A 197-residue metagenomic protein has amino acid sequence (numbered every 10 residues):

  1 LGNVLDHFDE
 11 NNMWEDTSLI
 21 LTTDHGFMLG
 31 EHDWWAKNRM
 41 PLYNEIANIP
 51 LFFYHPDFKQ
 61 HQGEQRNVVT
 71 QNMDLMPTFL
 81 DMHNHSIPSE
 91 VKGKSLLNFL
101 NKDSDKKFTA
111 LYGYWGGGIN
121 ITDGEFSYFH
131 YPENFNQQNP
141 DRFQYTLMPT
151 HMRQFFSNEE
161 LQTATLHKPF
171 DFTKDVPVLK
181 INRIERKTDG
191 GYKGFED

Functional and structural regions predicted by a protein language model:
L1, L19, D24, P50-L51 (+3 more regions): Generic structural signal for small/hydrophobic residues in well-ordered secondary structure, especially within
N3-F8, H83: Well-ordered alpha-helical scaffold segments within catalytic/enzyme domains
H7-N67, Q71: Histidine-centered active-site microenvironments of extracellular/periplasmic hydrolases and transferases
E15-T17, Q62-D123: Polar, surface-exposed loop/tail segments that function as active-site lids or cofactor/substrate-recognition elements
F27-E31, A36-K37, Q60, F99 (+3 more regions): Short catalytic/ligand-binding loop motif for oxyanion handling, primarily in non-cytosolic enzymes, centered on
M28, W34, R39-L42, N48 (+6 more regions): Residue-level preference for alpha-helix termini and adjacent loops
N44, W115-D197: C-terminal, low-complexity/hydrophilic appendages and adjacent surface loops of extracellular/periplasmic anionic
H55-K59, N84-S86, G124-F126, E133: Short loop segments at secondary-structure junctions
